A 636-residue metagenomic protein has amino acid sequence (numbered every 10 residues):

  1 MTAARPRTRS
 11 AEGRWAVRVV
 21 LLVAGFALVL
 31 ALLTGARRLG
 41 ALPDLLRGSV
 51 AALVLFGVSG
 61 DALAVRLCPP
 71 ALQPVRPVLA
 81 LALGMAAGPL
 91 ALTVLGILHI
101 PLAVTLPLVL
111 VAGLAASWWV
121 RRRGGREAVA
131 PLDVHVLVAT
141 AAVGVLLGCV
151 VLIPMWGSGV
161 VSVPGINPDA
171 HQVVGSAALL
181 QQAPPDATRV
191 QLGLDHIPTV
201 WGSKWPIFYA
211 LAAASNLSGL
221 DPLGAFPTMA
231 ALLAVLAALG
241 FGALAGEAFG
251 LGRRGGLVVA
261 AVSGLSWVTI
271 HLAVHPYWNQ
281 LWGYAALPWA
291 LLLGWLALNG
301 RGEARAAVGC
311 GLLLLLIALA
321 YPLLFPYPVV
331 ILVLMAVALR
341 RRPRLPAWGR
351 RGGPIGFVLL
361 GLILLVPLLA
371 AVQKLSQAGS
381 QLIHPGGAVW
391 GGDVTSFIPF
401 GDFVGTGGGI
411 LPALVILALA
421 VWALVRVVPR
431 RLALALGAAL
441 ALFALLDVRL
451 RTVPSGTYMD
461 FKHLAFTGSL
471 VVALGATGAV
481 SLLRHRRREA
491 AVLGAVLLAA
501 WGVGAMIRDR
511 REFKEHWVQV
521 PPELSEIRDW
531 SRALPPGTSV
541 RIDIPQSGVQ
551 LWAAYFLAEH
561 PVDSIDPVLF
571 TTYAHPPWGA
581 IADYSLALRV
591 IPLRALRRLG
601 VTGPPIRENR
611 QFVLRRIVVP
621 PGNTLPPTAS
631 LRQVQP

Functional and structural regions predicted by a protein language model:
M1-V134: Membrane-embedded, hydrophobic transmembrane alpha-helices
G48-V58, G283, L360-A370, P385-L436 (+1 more regions): Alpha-helical transmembrane segments at the extracellular/periplasmic loop-to-helix junctions of multi-pass membrane
A52-L53, D169, L232, Q280 (+3 more regions): Hydrophobic/aromatic-rich transmembrane helices and adjacent perimembrane loops
V145-A285, G456, F461: Active-site lumenal/periplasmic loops and adjacent helix-entry segments of GT-C-fold, multi-pass membrane
L296-L315: Short hydrophobic alpha-helices at membrane interfaces in multi-pass membrane enzymes
A320-L324, A371, L446-L450, G478 (+2 more regions): Transmembrane alpha-helical segments
G353-L364, R430-A433, G437, T477-M506: Signature aromatic-anchored transmembrane alpha helix within multi-pass, membrane-resident enzymes that catalyze glycan
L498-A595: Short periplasmic/luminal acceptor-recognition loop of GT-C membrane glycosyltransferases, typified by
